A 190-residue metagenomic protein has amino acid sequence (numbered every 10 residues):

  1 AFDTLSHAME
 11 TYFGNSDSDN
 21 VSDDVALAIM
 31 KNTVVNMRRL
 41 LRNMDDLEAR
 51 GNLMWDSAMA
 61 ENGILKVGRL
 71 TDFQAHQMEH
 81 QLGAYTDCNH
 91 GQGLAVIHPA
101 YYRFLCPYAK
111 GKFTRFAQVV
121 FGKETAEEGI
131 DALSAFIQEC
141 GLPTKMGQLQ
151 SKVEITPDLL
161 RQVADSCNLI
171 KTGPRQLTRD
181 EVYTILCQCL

Functional and structural regions predicted by a protein language model:
A1-L70, P174: Carboxylate- and glycine-rich phosphate/diphosphate-binding segment that chelates Mg2+/Mn2+
D3, D23-K31, G51, D72 (+4 more regions): Alpha-helix N-cap/helix-start motif at coil-to-helix transitions, marked by capping-box chemistry
M9, T33-V35, Q74-M78, A95-V96 (+3 more regions): Short acidic (Asp/Glu) and glycine-rich catalytic loops that position anionic groups and cofactors
D24, A28, E48, N52-W55 (+8 more regions): Amphipathic alpha-helical interaction segments
S57-G83, Q148-Q162: Short, charged helix-to-loop "capping" segments that act as catalytic/coupling loops
L70-G129, S134: C-terminal catalytic subdomain
A117, K123-L190: C-terminal charged capping/lid subdomain of soluble metabolic enzymes
